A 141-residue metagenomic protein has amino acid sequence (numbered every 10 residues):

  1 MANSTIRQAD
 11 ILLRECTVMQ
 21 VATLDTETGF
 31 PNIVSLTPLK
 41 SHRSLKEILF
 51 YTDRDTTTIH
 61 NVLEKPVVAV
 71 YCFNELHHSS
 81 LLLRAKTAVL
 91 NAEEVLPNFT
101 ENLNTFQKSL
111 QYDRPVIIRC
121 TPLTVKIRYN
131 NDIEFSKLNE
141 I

Functional and structural regions predicted by a protein language model:
A2-Q8, Q20, F30-N32, L83 (+2 more regions): Localized chelating/binding microdomains that coordinate divalent metal ions or stabilize phosphate-bearing
S4-T5, C16-A22, T100-E101: Short Pro/Gly-enriched beta-strand edge/turn motifs at strand-loop
I11-I33, V68-C72: A short, Trp-centered hydrophobic/proline-enriched beta-strand micro-motif
C16-V18, K46-I48, K65-V68, R114-I117 (+1 more regions): Short, surface-exposed beta-edge/turn micro-motifs
G29-P31, T58-H60, S79-L81, R128-Y129: Short acidic/glycine-rich loop or secondary-structure boundary segments that cap or lie
L36-L39, A85-T87: Hydrophobic/aromatic beta-strand elements that line small-molecule binding cavities or substrate pockets in beta-rich
T37-H77: A short mixed-secondary-structure module that forms the rim of ligand-binding clefts
S79-I141: Charged, gly/pro-rich active-site loop segments
